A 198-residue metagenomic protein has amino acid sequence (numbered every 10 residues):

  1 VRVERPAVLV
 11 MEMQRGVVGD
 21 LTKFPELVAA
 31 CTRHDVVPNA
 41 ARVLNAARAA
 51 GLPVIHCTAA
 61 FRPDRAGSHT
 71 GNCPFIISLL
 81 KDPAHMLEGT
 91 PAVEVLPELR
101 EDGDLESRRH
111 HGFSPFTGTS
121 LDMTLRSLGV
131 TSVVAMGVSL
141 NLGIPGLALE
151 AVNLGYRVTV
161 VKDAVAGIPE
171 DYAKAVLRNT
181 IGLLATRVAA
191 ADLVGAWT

Functional and structural regions predicted by a protein language model:
V1-A7, N45-A50, G67-S68, F75-T198: Active-site-adjacent betaalpha module
A7-M13: N-terminal nucleotide-binding beta1-loop-alpha1 segment
M13, L52, A59, D163: Active-site loop/turn elements of alpha/beta-hydrolase fold enzymes, especially the short glycine-/histidine-rich
Q14-G19: Short acidic, Gly/Ser-rich segments with clustered Asp/Glu that frequently serve as metal-coordination loops in enzyme
K23-R33: Short glycine-enriched, charge-decorated loop/helix-capping segments at active-site entrances that position
D35-P53: A short, N-terminal amphipathic alpha-helix
C57-A60, V138: Short, well-ordered beta-to-alpha junction loops that form the rim of enzyme active sites and present histidine/acidic
